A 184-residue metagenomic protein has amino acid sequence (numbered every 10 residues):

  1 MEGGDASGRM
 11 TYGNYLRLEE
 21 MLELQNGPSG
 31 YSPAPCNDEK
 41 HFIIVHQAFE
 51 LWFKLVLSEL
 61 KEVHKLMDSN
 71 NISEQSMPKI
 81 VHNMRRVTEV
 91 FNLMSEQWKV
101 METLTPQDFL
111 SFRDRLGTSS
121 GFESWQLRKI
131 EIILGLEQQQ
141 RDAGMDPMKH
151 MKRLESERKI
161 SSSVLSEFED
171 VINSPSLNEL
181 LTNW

Functional and structural regions predicted by a protein language model:
M1-W184: Surface-exposed peri-terminal alpha-helical interaction modules
